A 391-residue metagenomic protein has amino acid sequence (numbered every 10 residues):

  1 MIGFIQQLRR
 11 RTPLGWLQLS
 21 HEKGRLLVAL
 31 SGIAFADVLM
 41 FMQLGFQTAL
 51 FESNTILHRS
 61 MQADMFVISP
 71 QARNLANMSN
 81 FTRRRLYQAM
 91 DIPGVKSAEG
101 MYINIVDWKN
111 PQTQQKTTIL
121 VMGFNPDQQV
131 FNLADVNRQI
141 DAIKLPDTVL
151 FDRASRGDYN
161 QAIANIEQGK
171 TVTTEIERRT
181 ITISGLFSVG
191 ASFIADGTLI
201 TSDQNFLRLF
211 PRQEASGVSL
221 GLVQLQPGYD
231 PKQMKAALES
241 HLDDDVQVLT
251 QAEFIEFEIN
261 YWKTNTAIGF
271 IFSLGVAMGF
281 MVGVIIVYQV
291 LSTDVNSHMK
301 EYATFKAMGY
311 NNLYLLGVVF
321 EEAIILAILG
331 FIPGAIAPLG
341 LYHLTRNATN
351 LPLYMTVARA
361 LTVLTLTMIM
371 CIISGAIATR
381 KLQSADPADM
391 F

Functional and structural regions predicted by a protein language model:
M1-M40, F51, I56, F320: N-terminal Sec/SRP start-transfer signal
H21-L50, N265-A303, I325-L329: Hydrophobic alpha-helical transmembrane segments of multi-pass inner-membrane transport and secretion
F35, F46-R83: Membrane-interface junction motifs in transport/secretion proteins
R83-Y87, I92, K96-L150, I176-E177 (+1 more regions): The feature marks short, hydrophobic/small-residue-biased sequence motifs that occur predominantly
F131, R153-L249: Basic-flanked hydrophobic alpha-helices used for secretion and membrane insertion
M234-I285, T293-S297, F305, L313 (+2 more regions): Peri-transmembrane interface segments
G279, S292, N296-R346, T362 (+2 more regions): Transmembrane alpha-helical interface segments in multi-pass membrane proteins
L353, A358-F391: C-terminal membrane-exit region of the final transmembrane helix in multipass inner-membrane proteins
